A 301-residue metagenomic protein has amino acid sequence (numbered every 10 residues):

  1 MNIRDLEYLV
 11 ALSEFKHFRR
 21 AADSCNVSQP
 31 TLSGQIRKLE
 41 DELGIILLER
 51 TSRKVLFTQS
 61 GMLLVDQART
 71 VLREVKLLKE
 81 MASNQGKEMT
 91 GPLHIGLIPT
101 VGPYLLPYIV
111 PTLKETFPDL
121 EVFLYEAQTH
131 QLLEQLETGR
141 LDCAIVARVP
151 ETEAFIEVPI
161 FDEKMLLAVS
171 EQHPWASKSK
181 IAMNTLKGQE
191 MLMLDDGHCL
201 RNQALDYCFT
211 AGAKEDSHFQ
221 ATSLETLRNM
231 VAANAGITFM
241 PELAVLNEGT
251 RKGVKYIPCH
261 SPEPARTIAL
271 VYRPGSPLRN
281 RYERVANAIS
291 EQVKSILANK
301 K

Functional and structural regions predicted by a protein language model:
V10-S28, S52: Short helix-boundary/capping micro-motifs
E40-F57: A short LG(V/I)-centered, amphipathic sequence patch enriched for acidic residue(s) preceding the LG motif
T90-E153, A221-S223: Central regulatory/effector-binding core of bacterial HTH transcription factors
L105, E171, K255-A298: A late-sequence structural motif
Q128-L141, V146-A147, G197-I257: Hydrophobic hinge/microswitch elements
T152-M191: Flexible hinge/capping segments at coil-to-helix
E153-P159, E163-K164, K178, E225-G275: Beta-alpha-beta core module
W175, E190-A211, L278-N287, Q292-K301: Secondary-structure junction motif
